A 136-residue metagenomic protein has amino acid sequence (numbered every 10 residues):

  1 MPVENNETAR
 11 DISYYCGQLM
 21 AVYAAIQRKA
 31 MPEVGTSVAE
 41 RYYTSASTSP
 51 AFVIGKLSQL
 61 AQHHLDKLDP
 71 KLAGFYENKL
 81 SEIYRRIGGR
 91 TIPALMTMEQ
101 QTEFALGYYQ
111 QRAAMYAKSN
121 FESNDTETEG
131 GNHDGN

Functional and structural regions predicted by a protein language model:
M1-N136: Intrinsic-disorder/low-complexity detector
